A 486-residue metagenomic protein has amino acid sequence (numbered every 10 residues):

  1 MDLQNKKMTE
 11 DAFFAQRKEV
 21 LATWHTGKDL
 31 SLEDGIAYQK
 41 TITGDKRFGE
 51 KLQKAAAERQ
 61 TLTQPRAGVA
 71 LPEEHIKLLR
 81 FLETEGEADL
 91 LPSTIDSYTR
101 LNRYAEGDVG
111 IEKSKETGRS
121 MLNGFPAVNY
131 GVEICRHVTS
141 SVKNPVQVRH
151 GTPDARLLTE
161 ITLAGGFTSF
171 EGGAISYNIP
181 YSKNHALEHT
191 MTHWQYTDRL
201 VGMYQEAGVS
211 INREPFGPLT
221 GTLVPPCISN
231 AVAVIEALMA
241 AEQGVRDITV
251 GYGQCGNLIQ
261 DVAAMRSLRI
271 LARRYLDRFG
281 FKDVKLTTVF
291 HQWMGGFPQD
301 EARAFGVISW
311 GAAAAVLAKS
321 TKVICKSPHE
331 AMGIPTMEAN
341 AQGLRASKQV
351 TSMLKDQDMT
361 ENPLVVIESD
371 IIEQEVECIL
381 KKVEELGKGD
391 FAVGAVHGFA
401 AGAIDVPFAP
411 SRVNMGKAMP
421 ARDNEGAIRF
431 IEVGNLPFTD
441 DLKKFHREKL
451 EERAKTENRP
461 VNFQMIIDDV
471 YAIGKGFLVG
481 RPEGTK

Functional and structural regions predicted by a protein language model:
M1-Q243, D247-G251, N257, L442 (+1 more regions): Catalytic alpha/beta active-site cores
D2-G27, R47-L52, A339-K486: Catalytic-core signal marking the mid-to-C-terminal active-site face
H75, L79, G124-G131, A155 (+12 more regions): Generic structural signal for well-ordered, non-membrane alpha-helical segments in soluble metabolic enzymes
E83-E87, V138-V142, L163-G166, F170 (+6 more regions): Structural signal for hydrophobic packing residues in well-ordered secondary-structure cores of soluble enzyme domains
D89-L90, G208-S210, R278-L286, V323 (+1 more regions): Flexible, glycine/charged-enriched surface loops at secondary-structure junctions
R103-K113, H185-W194, M265-R269, A331-T360: C-terminal helical cap(s) of enzyme catalytic domains, especially alpha/beta-barrels
E188, Q205-E338: Long alpha-helical, hydrophobic tracts
